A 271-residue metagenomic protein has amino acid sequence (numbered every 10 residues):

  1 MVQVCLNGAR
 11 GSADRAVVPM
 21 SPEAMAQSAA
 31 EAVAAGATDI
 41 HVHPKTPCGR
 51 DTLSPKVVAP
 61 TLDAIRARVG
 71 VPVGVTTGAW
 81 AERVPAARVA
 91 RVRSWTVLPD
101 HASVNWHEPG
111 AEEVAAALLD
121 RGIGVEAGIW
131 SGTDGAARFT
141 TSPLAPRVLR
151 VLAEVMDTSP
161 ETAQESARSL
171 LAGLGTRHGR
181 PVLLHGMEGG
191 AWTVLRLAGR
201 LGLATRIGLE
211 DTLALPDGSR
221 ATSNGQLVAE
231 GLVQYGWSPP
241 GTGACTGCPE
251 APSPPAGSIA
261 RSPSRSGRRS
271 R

Functional and structural regions predicted by a protein language model:
M1-V17, L118-R121: N-terminal small/glycine-rich loop or linker at the start of catalytic domains across soluble metabolic enzymes
A13, D39-T61, P216: Glycine-rich, proline-tolerant flexible connector loops at the mouths of alpha/beta enzymes
M25, A32, H43, A102 (+1 more regions): Conserved, mostly hydrophobic/aromatic
A34-A37, G70, P99, G202-L203: A structural motif
R50-T77, G122, L171-R177, L227-G236: Alpha-helix-loop-beta-strand connector modules within alpha/beta enzyme cores
V73-H101: Glycine/small-residue-rich loop that forms an oxyanion/phosphate-binding "nest" at active or ligand-binding sites
S103-L209, P216-L227: Catalytic alpha/beta core domains of metabolic enzymes, predominantly
R196-P249, G257, P263-G267, R271: Structured C-terminal cap/extension of enzyme domains
